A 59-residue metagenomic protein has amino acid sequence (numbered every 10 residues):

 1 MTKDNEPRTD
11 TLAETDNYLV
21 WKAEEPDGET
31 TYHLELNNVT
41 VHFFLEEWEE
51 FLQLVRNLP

Functional and structural regions predicted by a protein language model:
M1-P59: Positively charged, low-complexity terminal tracts and the immediately adjacent first secondary-structure elements
